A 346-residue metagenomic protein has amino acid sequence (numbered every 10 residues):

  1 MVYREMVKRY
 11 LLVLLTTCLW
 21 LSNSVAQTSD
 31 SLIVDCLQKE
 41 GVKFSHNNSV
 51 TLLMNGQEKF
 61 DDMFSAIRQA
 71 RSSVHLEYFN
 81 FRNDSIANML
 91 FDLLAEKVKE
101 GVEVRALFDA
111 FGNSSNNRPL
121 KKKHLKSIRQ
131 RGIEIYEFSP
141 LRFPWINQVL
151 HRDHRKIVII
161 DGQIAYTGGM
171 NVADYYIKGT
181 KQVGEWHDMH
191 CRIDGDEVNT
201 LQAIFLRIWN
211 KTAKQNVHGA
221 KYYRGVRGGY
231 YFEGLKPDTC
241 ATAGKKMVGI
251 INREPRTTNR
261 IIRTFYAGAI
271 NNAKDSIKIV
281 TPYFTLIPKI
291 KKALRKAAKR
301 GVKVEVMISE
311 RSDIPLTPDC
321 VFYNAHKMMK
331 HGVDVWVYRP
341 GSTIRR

Functional and structural regions predicted by a protein language model:
M1-S29: Bacterial Sec-dependent N-terminal signal peptides
N23-R346: Charged, low-complexity intrinsically disordered terminal segments
